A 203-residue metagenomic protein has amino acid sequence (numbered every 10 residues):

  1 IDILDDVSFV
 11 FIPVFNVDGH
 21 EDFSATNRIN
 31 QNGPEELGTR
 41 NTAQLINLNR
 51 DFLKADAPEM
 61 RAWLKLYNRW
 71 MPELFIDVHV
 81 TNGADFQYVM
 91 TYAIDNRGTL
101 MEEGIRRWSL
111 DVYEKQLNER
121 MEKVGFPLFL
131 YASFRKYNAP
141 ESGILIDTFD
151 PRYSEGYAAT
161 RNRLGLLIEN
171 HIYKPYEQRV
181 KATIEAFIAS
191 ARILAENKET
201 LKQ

Functional and structural regions predicted by a protein language model:
I1-Q203: Structured catalytic-domain cores with a bias toward divalent-metal coordination
